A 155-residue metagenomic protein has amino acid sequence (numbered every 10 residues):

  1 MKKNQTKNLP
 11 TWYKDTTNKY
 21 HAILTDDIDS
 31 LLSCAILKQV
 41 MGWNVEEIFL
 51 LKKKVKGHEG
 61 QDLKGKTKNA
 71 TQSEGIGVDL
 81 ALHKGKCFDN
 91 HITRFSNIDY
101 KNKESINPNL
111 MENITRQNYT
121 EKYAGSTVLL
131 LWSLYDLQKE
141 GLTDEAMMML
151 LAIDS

Functional and structural regions predicted by a protein language model:
M1-S155: Replace "Mg2+/Mn2+-dependent" with "divalent metal-dependent
